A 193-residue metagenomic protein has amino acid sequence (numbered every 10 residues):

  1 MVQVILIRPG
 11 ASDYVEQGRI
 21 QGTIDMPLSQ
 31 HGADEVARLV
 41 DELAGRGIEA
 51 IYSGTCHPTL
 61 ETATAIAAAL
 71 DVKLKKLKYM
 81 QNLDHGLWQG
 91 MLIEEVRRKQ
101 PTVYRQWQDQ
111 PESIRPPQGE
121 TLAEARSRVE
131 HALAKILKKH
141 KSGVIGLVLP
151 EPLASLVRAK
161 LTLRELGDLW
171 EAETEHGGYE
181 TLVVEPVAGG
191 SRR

Functional and structural regions predicted by a protein language model:
V2, R8-K73, K99: Active-site-proximal alpha-helix that buttresses catalytic centers in soluble enzyme cores
V4, I136, G143-P152: Generic beta-sheet signal
D13, P58-L60, N82-D84, L153-S155: Short, active-site-adjacent cap segments at secondary-structure transitions
S53-G54, S127, V148-L149: Short beta-strand scaffold positions
A65, L156, K160: Active-site signature of alpha/beta-hydrolase-fold catalytic machinery across serine- and Asp/Cys-nucleophile hydrolases
A68-R128, V183: Phosphate-handling substructures
T162-G190: Domain-level recognition of soluble alpha/beta enzyme cores, biased toward histidine phosphatases/phosphomutases
